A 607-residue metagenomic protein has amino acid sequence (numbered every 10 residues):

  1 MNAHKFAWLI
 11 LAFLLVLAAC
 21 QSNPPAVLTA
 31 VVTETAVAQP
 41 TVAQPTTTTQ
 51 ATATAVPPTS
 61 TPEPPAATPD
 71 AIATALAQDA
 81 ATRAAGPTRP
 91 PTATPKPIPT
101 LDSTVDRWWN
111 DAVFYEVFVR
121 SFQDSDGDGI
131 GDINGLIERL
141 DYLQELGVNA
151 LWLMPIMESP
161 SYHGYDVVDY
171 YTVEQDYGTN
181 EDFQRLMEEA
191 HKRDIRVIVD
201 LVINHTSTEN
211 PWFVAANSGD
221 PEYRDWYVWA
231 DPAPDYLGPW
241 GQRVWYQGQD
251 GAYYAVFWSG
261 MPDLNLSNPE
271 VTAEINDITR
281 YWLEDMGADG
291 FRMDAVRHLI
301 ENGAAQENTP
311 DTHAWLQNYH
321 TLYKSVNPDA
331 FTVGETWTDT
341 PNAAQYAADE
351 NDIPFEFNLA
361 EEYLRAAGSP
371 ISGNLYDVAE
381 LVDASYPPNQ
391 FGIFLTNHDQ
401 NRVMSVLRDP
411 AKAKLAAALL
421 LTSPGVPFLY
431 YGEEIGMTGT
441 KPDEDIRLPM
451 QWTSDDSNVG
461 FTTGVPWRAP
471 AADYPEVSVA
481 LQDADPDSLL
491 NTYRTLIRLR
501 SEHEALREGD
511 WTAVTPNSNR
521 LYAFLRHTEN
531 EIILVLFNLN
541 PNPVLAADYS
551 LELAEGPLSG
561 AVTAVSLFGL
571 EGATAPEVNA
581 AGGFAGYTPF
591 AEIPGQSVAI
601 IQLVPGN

Functional and structural regions predicted by a protein language model:
M1-W109, A591-I593, A599-N607: Intrinsically disordered, low-complexity Ser/Thr/Pro-rich tracts
L101-A273, R280, V296-T340: Acidic/aromatic-lined carbohydrate-recognition and catalytic surfaces of CAZymes acting on diverse glycans
V105, W109-N110, H320-V326, T338 (+8 more regions): Loop/helix patches that line or flank the sugar-binding groove of alpha-linked glycan CAZymes
F114-E116, A150-P155, I198-V199, G290-R292 (+6 more regions): Structural recognition of the beta-strand scaffold that forms the well-ordered cores of secreted hydrolase catalytic
H205, I278-N302, F391-N397: Active-site groove signature of glycoside hydrolases
S207-N217, F331-A367, M437-D445: Substrate-binding cleft/loops of secretory-pathway carbohydrate-active enzymes
V214-F257, L364-A384, R447-P475: Core domains of carbohydrate- and sulfate-ester-processing enzymes
N540-N607: C-terminal beta-sandwich/jelly-roll accessory domains of carbohydrate-active enzymes
